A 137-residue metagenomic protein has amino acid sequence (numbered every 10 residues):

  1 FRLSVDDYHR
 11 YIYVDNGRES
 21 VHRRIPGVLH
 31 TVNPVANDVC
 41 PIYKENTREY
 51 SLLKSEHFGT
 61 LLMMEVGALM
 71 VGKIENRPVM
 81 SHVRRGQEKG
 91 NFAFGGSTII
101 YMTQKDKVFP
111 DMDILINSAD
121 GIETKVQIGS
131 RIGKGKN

Functional and structural regions predicted by a protein language model:
F1-N137: Contiguous, well-folded functional domains in the mature portion of proteins
